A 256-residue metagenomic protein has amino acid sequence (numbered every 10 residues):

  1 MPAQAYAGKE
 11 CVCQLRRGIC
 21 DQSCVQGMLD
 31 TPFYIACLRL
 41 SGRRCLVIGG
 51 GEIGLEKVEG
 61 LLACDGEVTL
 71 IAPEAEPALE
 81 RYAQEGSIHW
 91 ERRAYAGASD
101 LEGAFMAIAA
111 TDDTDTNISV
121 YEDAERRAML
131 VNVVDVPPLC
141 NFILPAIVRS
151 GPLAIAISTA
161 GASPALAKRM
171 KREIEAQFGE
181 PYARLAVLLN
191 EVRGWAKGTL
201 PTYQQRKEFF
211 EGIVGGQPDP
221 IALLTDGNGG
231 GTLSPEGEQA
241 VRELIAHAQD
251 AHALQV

Functional and structural regions predicted by a protein language model:
C11-Y82: Hydrophobic, well-ordered beta-alpha structural blocks that scaffold small-molecule cofactor pockets
L40, A98-E102: A short, aliphatic-rich alpha-helical micro-motif
R44, F105-M106: Structural motif
E52-I53, T114-D115, G161: Residue-level detector of alpha-helix initiation sites
S87-H89: Short, conserved active-site loop motifs that form the nucleotide-linked donor/cofactor pocket
R93-G97: Conserved SAM/SAH-binding loop
M106-D112, N117-L144: ADP-ribose/adenylate-binding Rossmann-like module
G161-V256: An accessory alpha-helical subdomain
